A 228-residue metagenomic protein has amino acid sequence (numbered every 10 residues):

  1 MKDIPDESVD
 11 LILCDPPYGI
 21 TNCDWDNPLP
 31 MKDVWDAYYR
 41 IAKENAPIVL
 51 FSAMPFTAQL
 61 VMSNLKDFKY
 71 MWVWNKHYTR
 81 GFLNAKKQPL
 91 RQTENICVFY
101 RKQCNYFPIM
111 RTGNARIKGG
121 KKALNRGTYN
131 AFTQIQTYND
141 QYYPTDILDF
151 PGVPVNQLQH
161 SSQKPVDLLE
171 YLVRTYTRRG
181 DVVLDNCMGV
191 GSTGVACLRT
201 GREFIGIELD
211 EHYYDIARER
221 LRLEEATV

Functional and structural regions predicted by a protein language model:
M1-I207, E211-I216: Core catalytic lobe of class I
R218-V228: Short, conserved SAM-binding/catalytic segment of Class I S-adenosyl-L-methionine-dependent methyltransferases
